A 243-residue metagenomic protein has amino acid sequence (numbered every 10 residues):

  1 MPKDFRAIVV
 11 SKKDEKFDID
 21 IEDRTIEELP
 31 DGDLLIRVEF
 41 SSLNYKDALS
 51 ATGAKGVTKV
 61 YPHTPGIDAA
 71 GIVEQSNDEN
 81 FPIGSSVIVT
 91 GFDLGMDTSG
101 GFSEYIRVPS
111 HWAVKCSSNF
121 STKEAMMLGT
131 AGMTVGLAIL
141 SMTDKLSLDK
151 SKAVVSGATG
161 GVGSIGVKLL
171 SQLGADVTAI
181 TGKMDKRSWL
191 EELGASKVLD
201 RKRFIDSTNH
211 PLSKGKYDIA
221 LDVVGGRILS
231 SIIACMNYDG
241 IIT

Functional and structural regions predicted by a protein language model:
E27-L43, A54-L94, G100: Glycine-rich beta-strand-centered segment in the early N-terminal region that forms part of a ligand/cofactor-binding
S85, E104, S151, S196 (+1 more regions): Conserved acidic residues
V89-G157: NAD(P)H dinucleotide-binding glycine-rich loop of Rossmann-like/cofactor-binding domains, especially the beta1-alpha1
G132-M133, G157-S164, G225: Glycine-rich NAD(P) Rossmann-fold beta1-alpha1 loop
V155, S171-I228: Adenosine-nucleotide cofactor-binding segment
G163-Q172: Surface-exposed amphipathic alpha-helices with a cationic face
M236-N237: Helix-to-beta-strand junctions that scaffold the AdoMet/dcAdoMet cofactor pocket in Class I SAM-dependent enzymes
G240: Glycine-centered, small-residue-biased loops immediately flanking beta-strands in adenine/cofactor-binding cores
